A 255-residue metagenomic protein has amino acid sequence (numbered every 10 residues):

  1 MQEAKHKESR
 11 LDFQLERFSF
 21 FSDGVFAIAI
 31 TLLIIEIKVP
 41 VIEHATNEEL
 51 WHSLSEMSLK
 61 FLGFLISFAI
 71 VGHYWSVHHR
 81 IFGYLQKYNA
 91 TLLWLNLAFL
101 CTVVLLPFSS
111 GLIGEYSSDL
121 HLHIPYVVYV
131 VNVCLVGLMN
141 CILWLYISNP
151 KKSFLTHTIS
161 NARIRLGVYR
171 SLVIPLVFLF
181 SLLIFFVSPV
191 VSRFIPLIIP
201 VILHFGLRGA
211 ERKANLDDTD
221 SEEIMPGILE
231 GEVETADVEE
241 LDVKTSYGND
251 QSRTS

Functional and structural regions predicted by a protein language model:
Q2-S255: Multi-pass alpha-helical transmembrane bundle typical of ion/small-solute transporters and intramembrane aspartyl
